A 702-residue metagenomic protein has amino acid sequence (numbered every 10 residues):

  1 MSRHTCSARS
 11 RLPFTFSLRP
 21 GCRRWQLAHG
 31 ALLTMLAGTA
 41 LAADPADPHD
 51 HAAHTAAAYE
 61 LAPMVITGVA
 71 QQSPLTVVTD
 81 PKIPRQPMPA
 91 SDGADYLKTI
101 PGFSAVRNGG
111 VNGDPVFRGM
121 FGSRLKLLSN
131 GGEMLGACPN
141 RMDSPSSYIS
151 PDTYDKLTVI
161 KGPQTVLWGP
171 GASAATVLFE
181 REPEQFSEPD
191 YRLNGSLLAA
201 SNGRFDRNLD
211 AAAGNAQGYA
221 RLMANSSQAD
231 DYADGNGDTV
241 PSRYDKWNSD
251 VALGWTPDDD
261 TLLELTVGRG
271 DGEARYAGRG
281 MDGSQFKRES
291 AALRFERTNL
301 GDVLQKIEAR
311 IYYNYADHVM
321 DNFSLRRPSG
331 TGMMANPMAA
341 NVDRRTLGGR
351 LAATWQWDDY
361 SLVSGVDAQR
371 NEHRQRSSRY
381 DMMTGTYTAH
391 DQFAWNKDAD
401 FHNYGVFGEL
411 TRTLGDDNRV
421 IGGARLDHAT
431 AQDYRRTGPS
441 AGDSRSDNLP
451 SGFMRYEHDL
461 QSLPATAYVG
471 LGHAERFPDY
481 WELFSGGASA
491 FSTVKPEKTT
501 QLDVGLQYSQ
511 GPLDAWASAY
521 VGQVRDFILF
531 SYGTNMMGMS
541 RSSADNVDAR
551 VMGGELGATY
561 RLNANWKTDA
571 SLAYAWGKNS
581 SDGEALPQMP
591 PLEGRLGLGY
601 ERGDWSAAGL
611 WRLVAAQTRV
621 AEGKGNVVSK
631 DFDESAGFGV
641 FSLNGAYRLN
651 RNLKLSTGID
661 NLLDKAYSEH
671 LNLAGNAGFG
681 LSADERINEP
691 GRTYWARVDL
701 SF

Functional and structural regions predicted by a protein language model:
P48-H51, R412-G423, D427-A429, V521-Q523 (+2 more regions): Gram-negative outer-membrane beta-barrel transporters
A52, A57-Y96, D114, D250: N-terminal periplasmic "start-of-domain" segments of outer-membrane beta-barrel proteins
P84-P87, S91-L97, G113-V116, L125-L128 (+4 more regions): N-terminal periplasmic accessory domains that precede and gate Gram-negative outer-membrane beta-barrel machines
E133-K161: Short acidic/polar hinge/loop motifs at secondary-structure boundaries that mediate gating or recognition
P139, T165, L178-E180, F186-E188 (+4 more regions): Periplasmic-side early beta-strands and strand-to-turn transitions of outer-membrane beta-barrels
A229, G235-N236, S242-Y244, D260-I307 (+3 more regions): Flexible loop and strand-edge segments within Gram-negative outer membrane beta-barrel domains
D271-E273, Y315-V319, R379, G385 (+8 more regions): Surface-exposed extracellular loop regions of Gram-negative outer-membrane beta-barrel proteins, predominantly
G280-V303, N341-T346, W395-F401, S444-R455 (+8 more regions): Outer-membrane beta-barrel signature, preferentially recognizing the C-terminal barrel domain of Gram-negative
